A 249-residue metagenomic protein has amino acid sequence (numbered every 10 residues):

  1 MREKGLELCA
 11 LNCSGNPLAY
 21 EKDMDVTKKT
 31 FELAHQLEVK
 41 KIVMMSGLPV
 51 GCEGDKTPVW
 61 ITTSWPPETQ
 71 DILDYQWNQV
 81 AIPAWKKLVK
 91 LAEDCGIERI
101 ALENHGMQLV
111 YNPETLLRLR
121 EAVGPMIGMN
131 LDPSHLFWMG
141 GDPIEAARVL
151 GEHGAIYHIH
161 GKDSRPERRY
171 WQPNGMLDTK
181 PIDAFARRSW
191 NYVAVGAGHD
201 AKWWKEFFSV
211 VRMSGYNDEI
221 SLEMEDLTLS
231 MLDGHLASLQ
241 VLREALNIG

Functional and structural regions predicted by a protein language model:
R2-E3, E7, P17-G128: Active-site acidic/histidine proton-transfer and metal-coordination neighborhood in alpha/beta enzyme cores
E7-A10, S64, A184-R187: Short, basic/glycine-rich phosphate-binding loops at helix/coil junctions that contact nucleotide phosphates
N12, W85, C95, E103 (+2 more regions): Tryptophan-centric aromatic hotspots in well-structured domains and transmembrane helices
N12-E21, Y75, Y192-G198: The substrate-binding groove and active-site-proximal loops of carbohydrate-active enzymes, especially glycoside
C13-G15, L102-N104, P133, M224-D226: Short glycine-centered, acidic/aromatic-flanked micro-motifs in structured strand/loop junctions that mark active-site
D23, K28, E32, E38-K40 (+3 more regions): Histidine-acidic metal/acid-base catalytic patches
